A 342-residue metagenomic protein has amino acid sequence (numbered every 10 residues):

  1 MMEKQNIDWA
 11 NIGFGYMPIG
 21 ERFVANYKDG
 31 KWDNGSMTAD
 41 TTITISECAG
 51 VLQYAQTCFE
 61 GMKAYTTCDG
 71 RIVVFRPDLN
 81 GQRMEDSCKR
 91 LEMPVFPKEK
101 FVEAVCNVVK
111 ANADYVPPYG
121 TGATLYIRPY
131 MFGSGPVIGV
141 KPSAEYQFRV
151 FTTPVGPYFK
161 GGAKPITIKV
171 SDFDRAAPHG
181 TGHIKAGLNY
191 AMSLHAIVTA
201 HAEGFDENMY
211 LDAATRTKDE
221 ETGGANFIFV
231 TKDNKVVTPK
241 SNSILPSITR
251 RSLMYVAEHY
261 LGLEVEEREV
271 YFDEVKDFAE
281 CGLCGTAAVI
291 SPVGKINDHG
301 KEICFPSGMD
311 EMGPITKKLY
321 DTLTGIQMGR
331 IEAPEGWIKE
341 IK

Functional and structural regions predicted by a protein language model:
M1-Q56: Intrinsically disordered, low-complexity, positively charged segments
M2-A10, G15-M17, V24, K160 (+1 more regions): Conserved catalytic-core subdomain
D8, N80, E85, K89-E203 (+1 more regions): Extended Lys/Arg-rich, glycine-bearing segments that form polyanion-binding/interaction patches within enzyme domains
Y16-D29, M37, G50, A163-L211 (+1 more regions): Active-site-adjacent loop/helix segments that line or gate small-molecule/cofactor pockets in enzymes
V24-D33, C58, Y65-G70, P77 (+5 more regions): Short acidic-glycine loop/turn motifs at beta-strand connectors
S46-K63, A287-S291: Conserved phosphate/anionic-ligand binding catalytic regions in large, soluble enzymes, centered on
P97-E99, Y115-T124, N208-L211, L263-Y271 (+1 more regions): Flexible, glycine/charged-enriched surface loops at secondary-structure junctions
